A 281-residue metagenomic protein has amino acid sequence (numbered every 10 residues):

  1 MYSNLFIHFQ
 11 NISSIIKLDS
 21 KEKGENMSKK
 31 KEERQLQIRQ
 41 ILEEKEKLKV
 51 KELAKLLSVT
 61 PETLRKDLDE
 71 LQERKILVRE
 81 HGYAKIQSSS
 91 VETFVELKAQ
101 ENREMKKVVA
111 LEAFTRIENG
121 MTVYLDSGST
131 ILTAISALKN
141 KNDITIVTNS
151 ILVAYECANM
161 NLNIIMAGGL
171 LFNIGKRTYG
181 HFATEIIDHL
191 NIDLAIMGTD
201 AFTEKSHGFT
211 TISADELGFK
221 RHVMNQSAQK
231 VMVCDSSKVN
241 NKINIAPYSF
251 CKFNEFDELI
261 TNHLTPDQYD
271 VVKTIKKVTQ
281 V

Functional and structural regions predicted by a protein language model:
S3-N26: Short, Lys/Arg-enriched N-terminal segments with co-localized hydrophobic residues within the first ~10-30 amino acids
H8, S28-K30, Q40, V50-K51 (+1 more regions): Conserved phosphate- and dinucleotide-binding cores of soluble alpha/beta proteins, encompassing both enzyme active
K17, K23, S28-Q37, I41-K51 (+5 more regions): HTH-adjacent hinge/linker in prokaryotic transcriptional regulators
K31, T60, S127, I146 (+2 more regions): Charged, low-complexity surface patches
G120, K141-D143, S227, F256: A general structural motif
L125-D126, T148, T261: Short beta-strand scaffold positions
T130: Hydrophobic/small residue at the entry helix of a nucleotide-binding pocket
T145-I146, L194: A residue-level structural signature of the nucleotidyltransferase/glycosyltransferase Rossmann-like core
